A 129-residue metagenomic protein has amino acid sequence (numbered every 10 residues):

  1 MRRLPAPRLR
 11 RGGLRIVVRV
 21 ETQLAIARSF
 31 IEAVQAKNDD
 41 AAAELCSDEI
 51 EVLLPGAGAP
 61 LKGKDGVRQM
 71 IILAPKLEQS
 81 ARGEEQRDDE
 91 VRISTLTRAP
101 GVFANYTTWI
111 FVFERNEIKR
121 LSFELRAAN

Functional and structural regions predicted by a protein language model:
R3-D40, E44, L53: Short, low-complexity N-terminal intrinsically disordered segments enriched in polar/charged residues
F30, A41-A43, I50, G63 (+4 more regions): Hydrophobic pocket/interface hotspot
D39, P75-Q79, I118: Generic structural signal for secondary-structure transition and capping sites
C46, T97-A99, L125: Short beta-strand segments enriched in hydrophobic/aromatic residues within well-folded beta-rich domains
E51-P60: A short gly/proline-enriched turn/hairpin at secondary-structure junctions
K64-I110: Surface-exposed, charged secondary-structure patches
Y106-N129: Short beta-strand edge/turn micro-motifs at domain boundaries
